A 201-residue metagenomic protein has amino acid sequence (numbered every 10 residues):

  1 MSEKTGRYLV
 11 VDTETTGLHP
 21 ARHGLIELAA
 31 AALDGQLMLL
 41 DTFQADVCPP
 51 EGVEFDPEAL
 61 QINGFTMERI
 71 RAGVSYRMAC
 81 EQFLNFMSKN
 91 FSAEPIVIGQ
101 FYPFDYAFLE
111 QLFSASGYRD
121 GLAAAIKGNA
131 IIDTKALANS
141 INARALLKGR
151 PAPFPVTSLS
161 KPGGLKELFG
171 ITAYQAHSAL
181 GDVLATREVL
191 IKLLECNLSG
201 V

Functional and structural regions predicted by a protein language model:
S2, G6-R7, A21-L28, A32-N63 (+1 more regions): Metal-dependent phosphoesterase core characteristic of DEDDh/y 3'-5' exonuclease domains
Y8-D12: Short, hydrophobic/glycine-enriched beta-strand segments
T13-A21: Short acidic, Gly/Ser-rich segments with clustered Asp/Glu that frequently serve as metal-coordination loops in enzyme
N63-N85: Metal-dependent phosphoesterase signature
